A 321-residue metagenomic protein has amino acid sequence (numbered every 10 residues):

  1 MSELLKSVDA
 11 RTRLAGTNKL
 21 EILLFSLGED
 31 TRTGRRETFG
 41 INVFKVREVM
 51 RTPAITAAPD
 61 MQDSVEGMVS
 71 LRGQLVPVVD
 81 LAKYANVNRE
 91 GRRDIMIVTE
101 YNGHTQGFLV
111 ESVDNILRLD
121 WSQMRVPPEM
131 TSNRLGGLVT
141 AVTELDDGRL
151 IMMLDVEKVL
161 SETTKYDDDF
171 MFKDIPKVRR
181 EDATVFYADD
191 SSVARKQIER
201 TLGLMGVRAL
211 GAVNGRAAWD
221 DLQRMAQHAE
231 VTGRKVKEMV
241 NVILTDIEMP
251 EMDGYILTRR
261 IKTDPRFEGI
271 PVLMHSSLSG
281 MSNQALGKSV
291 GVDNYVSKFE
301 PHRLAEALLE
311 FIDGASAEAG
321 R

Functional and structural regions predicted by a protein language model:
M1-N241, I247-I256, T263-E268, S277-R321: An acidic, low-aromatic, low-complexity terminal/linker signal
